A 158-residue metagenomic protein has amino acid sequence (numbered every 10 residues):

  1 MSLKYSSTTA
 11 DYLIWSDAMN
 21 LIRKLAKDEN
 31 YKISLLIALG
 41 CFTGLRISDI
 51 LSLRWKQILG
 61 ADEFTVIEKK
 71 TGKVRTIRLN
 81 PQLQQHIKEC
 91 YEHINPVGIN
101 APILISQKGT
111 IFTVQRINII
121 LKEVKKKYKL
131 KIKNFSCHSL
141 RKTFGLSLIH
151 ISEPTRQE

Functional and structural regions predicted by a protein language model:
S2, Y12-T43: Basic, Lys/Arg- and aromatic-enriched nucleic-acid-binding interface segment
S7, K69-E89, N100-K122: C-terminal catalytic core of Y-nucleophile DNA break-rejoin enzymes
D17, T43, S52-Q85: Conserved tyrosine-mediated DNA breakage-rejoining catalytic core shared by Y-recombinases
K32, I132-L148: Short basic/aromatic active-site micro-motif
K32-L39, W55, L79, I117 (+1 more regions): Non-catalytic DNA-binding core/recognition domains of DNA-processing enzymes
L39-S52, S152: A short, glycine-centered helix-capping/turn motif at helix boundaries that positions DNA-contacting or catalytic
Y91-I94, N134: Charged, surface-exposed interaction regions in soluble eukaryotic proteins
I149-E158: Single conserved hydrophobic/aromatic residue that forms the stacking wall/gate of nucleotide- or nucleobase-binding
